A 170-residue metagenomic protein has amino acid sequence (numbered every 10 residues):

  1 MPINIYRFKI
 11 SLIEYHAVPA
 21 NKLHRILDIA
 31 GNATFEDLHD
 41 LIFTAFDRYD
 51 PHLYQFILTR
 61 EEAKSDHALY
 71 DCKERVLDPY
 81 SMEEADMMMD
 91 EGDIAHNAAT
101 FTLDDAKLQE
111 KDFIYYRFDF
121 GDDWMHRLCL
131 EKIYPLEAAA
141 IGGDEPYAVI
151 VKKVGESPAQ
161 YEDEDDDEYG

Functional and structural regions predicted by a protein language model:
M1-G170: Short linear regulatory motifs enriched in tryptophan with gly/pro/ser
